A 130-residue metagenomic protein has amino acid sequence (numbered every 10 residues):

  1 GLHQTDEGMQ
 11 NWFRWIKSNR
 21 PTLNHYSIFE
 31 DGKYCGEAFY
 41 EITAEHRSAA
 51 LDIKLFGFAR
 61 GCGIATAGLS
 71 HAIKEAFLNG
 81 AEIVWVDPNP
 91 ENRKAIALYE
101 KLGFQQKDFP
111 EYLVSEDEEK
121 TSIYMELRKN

Functional and structural regions predicted by a protein language model:
L2-F58, E75, R128-K129: Acetyl-CoA-dependent GNAT
F56-F58, C62, P90-E91: Active-site acidic-Proline motif in GNAT/NAT acetyltransferases
G61-E75, A97-K101: Conserved acetyl-CoA-binding loop-helix of GNAT-fold acetyltransferases
C62, N79-E82: Short coil/turn segments at alpha/beta junctions that flank glycine-rich nucleotide-binding fingerprints
A65, L69, N92-A95, Y112-E118: Short glycine/proline-centered loop/turn elements that form peptide/ligand docking sites
G80, P88-N89: N-terminal beta-strand motif that seeds the catalytic metal site of vicinal oxygen chelate
W85-P88, Q105-S122: Conserved catalytic-core motifs of GNAT/GCN5-like acyltransferases
